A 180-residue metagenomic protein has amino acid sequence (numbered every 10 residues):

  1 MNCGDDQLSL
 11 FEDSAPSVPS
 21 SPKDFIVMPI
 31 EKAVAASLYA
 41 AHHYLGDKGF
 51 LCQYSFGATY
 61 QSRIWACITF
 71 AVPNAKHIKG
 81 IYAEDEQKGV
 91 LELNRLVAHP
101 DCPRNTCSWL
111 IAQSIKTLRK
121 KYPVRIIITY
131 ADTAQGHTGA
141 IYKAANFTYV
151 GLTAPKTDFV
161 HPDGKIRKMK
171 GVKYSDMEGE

Functional and structural regions predicted by a protein language model:
N2, S17-S21, R104-C107: Short acidic/polar alpha-helix capping motifs at helix-coil junctions
C3, Q7-L10: Short linear clamp-binding motif
F11-F50: Short amphipathic alpha-helix that is part of the acyltransferase structural core
P19, K48-F50, S62, D85 (+1 more regions): A generic structural signal for short, solvent-exposed coil/turn residues that cap or connect secondary-structure
P22-F25, Q53, W65, K88: Sequence-level motif detector for i,i+2 pairs with an aromatic at +2
I26-P29, A71-E180: Acyl-donor binding region in acyl/amide transferases
Y39, C52-V72: Conserved beta-hairpin
L45-Q53, A75-I81: An active-site-proximal beta-strand-loop segment
